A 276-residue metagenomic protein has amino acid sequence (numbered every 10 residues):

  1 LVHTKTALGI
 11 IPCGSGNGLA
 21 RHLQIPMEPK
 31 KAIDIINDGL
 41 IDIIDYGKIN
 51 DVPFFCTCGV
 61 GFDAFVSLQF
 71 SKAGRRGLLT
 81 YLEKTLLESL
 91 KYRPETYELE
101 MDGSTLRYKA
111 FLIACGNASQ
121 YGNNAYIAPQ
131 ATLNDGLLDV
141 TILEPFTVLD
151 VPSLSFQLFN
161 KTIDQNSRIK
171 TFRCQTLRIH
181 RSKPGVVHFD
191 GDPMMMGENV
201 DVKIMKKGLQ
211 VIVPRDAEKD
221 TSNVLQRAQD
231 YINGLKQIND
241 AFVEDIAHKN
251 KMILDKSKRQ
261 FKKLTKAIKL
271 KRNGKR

Functional and structural regions predicted by a protein language model:
V2-C115: Catalytic core of DAGKc-family lipid kinases
A20-H22, N124-A125, P152, F189: Short glycine-/acidic-enriched loop or helix-start segments at secondary-structure transitions that form or flank
G59, D63, A114-A128, P193: Glycine-rich phosphate/pyrophosphate-binding beta-alpha loops
D63-V66, R107-K109, Y121-N124, V148-V151 (+1 more regions): Short acidic/glycine-rich loop or secondary-structure boundary segments that cap or lie
R93-E95, K109-F111, N134-D139, R173-L177: A generic structural signal for short beta-strands and their flanking turns/coil linkers
M101, T132, I142-R276: ATP/nucleoside-binding phosphotransfer catalytic cores, i.e., glycine-rich phosphate-binding loops
G122, I127-V140: Conserved catalytic block of serine-dependent lipid acyl chemistry
